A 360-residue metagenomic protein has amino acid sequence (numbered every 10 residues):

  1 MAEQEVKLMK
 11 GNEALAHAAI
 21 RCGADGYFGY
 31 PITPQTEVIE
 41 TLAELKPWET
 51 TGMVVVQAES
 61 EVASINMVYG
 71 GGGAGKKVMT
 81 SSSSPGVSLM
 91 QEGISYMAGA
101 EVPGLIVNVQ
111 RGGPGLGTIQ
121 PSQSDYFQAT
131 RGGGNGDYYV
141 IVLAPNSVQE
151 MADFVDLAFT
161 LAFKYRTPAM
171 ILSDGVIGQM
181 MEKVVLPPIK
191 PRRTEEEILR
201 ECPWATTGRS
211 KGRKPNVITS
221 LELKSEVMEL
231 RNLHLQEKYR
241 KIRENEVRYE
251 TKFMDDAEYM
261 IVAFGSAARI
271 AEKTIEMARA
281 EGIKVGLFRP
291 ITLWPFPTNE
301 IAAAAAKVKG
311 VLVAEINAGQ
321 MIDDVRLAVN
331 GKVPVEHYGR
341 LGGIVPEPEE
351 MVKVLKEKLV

Functional and structural regions predicted by a protein language model:
K7-E44: N-terminal glycine-rich anion-binding loops that anchor highly charged ligand groups
K10-A14, Q236-Y259, E272: Glycine-/acidic-rich phosphate or pyrophosphate-binding loops and their flanking alpha/beta elements
E37-R131, L143-F163: Thiamine diphosphate
V140-E197, E350-V360: Structural signature of the thiamine diphosphate
R166-T251: Conformationally flexible catalytic loops at phosphate/diphosphate-handling active centers
A271-A304: Generic long, charged, amphipathic alpha-helical segments
E315-V360: Peripheral docking tails and interdomain loops at the edges of cofactor- or intermediate-handling domains
